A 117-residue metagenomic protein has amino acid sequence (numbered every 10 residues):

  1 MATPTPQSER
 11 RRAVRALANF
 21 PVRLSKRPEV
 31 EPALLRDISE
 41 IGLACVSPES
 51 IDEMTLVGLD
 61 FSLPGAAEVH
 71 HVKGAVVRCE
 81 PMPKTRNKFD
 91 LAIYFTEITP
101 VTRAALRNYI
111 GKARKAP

Functional and structural regions predicted by a protein language model:
M1-E40, V101, R107-P117: N-terminal helix initiation/capping motif
A18, E31, V57, H70-V72 (+1 more regions): Hydrophobic core residues within well-ordered beta-strands of beta-rich domains
F20-L24, T55-H70: Short conserved beta-strand and strand-loop elements enriched in small hydrophobics with frequent Asp/Gly
L35, G74-V76: Conserved hydrophobic positions within beta-strands
G42-S47, G58-F61: Short, well-ordered beta-strand segments in soluble/periplasmic domains
A44-S47, M82-Y94: Short, solvent-exposed secondary-structure boundary/capping segments
E49-L56, A105: Surface-exposed connector loops and short turns at secondary-structure junctions
R78-E80: PAS-family sensory domains and close relatives that share small-molecule sensor folds
